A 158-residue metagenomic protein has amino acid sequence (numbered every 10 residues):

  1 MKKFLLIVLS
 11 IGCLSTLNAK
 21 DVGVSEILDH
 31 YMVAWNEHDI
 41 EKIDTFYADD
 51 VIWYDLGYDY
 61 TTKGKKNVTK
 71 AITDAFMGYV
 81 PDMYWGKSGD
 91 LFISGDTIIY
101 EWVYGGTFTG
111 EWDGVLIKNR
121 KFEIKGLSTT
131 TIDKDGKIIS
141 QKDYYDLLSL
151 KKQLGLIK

Functional and structural regions predicted by a protein language model:
F4-L14: Sec-dependent N-terminal signal peptides
S15-D49, L156-K158: Short, low-complexity N-terminal intrinsically disordered segments enriched in polar/charged residues
S25-E26, I40-G95: A solvent-exposed, acidic/Ser-Thr-rich amphipathic alpha-helical stretch
Y31, I43-D44, V51, G64 (+5 more regions): Hydrophobic pocket/interface hotspot
Y47, D55, Y104-G106, Y145: Short beta-strand segments enriched in hydrophobic/aromatic residues within well-folded beta-rich domains
T97-I99, E123-Q153: Short beta-strand edge/turn micro-motifs at domain boundaries
V103-D135: Exposed beta-sheet edge and beta->alpha loop/turn motif
